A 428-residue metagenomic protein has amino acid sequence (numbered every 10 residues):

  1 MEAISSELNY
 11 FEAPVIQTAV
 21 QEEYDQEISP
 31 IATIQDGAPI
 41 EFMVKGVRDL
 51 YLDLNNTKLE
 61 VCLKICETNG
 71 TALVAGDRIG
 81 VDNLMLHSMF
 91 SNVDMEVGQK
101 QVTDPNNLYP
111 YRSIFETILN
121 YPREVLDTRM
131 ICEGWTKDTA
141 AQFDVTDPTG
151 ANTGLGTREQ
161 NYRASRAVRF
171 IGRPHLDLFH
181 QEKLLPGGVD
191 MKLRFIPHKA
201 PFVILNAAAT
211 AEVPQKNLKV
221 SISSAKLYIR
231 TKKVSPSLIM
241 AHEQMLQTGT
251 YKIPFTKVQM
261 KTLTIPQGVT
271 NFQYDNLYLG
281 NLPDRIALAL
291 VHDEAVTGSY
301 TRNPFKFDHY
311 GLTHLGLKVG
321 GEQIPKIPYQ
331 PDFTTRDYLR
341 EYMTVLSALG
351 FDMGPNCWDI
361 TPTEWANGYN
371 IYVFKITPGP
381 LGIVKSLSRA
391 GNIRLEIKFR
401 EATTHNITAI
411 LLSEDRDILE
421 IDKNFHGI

Functional and structural regions predicted by a protein language model:
M1-I428: Short, low-complexity Pro/Thr/Gly
